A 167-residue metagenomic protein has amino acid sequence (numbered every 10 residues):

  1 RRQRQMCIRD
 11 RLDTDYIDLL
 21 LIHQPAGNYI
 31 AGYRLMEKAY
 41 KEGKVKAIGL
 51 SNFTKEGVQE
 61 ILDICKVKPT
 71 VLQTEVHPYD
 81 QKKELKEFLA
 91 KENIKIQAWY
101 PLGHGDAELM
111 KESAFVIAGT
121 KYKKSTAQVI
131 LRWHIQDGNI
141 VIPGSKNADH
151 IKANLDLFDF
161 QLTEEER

Functional and structural regions predicted by a protein language model:
R1-C7: Short, small-residue-biased leader/transition segments that mark boundaries at the very start of proteins
R2, D15, L102-G103: N-terminal binding-site loop/beta-alpha segment at the start of enzyme catalytic domains that lines or forms
I8-D15: Phosphate/pyrophosphate-binding loops at sites that engage ATP/ADP/AMP, CoA/4′-phosphopantetheine, polyphosphate
L19-L20: Acidic/hydrophobic-patterned starts of short beta strands in beta-sheet-rich repeat architectures
Q24-R167: Beta/alpha (TIM)-barrel catalytic core signal, keyed to glycine-rich beta->alpha loops juxtaposed to Asp/Glu that bind
